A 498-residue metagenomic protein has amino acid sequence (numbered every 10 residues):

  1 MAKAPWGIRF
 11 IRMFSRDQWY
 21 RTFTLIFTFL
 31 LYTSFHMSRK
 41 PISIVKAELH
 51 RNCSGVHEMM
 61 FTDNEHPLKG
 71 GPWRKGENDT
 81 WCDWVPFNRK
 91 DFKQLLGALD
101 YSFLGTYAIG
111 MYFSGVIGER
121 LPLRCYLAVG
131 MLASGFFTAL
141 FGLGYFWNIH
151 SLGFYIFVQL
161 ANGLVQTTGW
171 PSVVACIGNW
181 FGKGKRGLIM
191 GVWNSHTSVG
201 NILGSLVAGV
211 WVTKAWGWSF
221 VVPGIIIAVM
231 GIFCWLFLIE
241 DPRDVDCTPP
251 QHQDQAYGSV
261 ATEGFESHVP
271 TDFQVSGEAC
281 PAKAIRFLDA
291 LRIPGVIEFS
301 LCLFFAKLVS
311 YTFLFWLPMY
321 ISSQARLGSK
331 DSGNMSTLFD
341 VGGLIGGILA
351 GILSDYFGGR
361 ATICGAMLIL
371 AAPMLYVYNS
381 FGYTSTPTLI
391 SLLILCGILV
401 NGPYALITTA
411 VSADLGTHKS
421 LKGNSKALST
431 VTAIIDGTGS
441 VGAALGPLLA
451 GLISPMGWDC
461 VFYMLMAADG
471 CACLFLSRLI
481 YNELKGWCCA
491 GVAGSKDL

Functional and structural regions predicted by a protein language model:
M1-M37, P41-S43, G55-P86, L288: Cytosolic juxtamembrane N-terminal segment immediately preceding the first transmembrane helix of multi-pass
I42-I44, I293-I348, Y404-T409, L445-G446: Extracytoplasmic gate region of multi-pass secondary transporters
R120-M131, D355-I369: Cytoplasmic membrane-interface "Motif A"-like loop-to-helix N-cap segments of 12-TM Major Facilitator Superfamily
L132-I149, I369-Y383: C-terminal ends and interior cores of transmembrane alpha-helices in multi-pass membrane transporters/permeases
F137, H150-T168, T386-G416: Hydrophobic core of transmembrane alpha-helices in multi-pass small-molecule transporters, especially MFS/SLC-type
I156-V199: Cytoplasmic helix-loop-helix junction between adjacent transmembrane helices in 12-TM secondary transporters
G187-T213, I227, F339-G343, A433-G446: Glycine-rich segments within core transmembrane alpha-helices of 12-TM secondary carriers
T197-V245: Helix-loop-helix hairpin linking two adjacent transmembrane segments in secondary transporters
